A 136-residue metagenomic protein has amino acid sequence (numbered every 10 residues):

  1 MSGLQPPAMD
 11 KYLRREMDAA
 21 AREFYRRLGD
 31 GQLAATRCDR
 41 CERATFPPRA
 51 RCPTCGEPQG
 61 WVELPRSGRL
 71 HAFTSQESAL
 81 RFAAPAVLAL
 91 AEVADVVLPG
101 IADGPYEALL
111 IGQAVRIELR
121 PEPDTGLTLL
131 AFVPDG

Functional and structural regions predicted by a protein language model:
M1-L33, G136: A broadly conserved sequence feature marking short terminus-proximal activation segments in nucleic acid-centric
Q5, D95-G136: Well-ordered alpha/beta subsegment
Q32-A35, R49: Residues immediately within or flanking Cys/His clusters that coordinate Zn2+ in small zinc-binding modules
D39-E42, G56: Cys/His-coordinated zinc-binding microdomains
F46, P58-W61: Short functional micro-motifs and their immediate structural scaffolds
G68-L70, A102: Conserved hydrophobic positions within beta-strands
F73-A79, P121-P123: Short, conserved beta-turn/loop elements at beta-strand boundaries and strand-helix junctions
F82-L98: OB-fold (S1/OB) nucleic-acid-binding surfaces
